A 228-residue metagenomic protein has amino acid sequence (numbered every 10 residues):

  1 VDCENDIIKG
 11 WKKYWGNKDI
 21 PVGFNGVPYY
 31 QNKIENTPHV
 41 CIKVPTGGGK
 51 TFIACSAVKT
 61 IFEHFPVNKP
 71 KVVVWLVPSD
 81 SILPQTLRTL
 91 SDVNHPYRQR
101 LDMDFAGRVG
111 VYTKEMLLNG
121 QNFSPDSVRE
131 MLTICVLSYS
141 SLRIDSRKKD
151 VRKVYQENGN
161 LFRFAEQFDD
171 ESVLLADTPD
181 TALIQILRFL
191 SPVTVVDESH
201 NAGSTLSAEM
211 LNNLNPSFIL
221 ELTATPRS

Functional and structural regions predicted by a protein language model:
V1-S228: RecA-like P-loop NTPase motor core of helicase/translocase proteins
